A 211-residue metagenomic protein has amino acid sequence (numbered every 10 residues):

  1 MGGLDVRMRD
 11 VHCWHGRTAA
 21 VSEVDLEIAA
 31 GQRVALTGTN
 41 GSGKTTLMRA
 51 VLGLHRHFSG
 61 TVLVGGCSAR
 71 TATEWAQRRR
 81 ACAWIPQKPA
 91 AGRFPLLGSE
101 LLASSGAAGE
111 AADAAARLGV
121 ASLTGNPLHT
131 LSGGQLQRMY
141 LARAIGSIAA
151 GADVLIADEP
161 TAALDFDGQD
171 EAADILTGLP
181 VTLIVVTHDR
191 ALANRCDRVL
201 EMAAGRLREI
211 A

Functional and structural regions predicted by a protein language model:
V6, A20-E23: Conserved structural motif at the start of ABC-family nucleotide-binding domains
T37-T39: The feature captures the beta-strand-to-loop junction immediately N-terminal to the Walker
L52: Helix-to-loop junction immediately C-terminal to a conserved catalytic motif
S68-A83: ABC ATPase NBD coupling module
K88, F94-E110: Q-loop/switch helix immediately C-terminal to the Walker
G109-L123, I145: Conserved ABC ATPase "signature" region
P127-Q135: Conserved ABC ATPase signature
D153-E159: Catalytic Walker B motif of ABC-type/P-loop ATPase nucleotide-binding domains
